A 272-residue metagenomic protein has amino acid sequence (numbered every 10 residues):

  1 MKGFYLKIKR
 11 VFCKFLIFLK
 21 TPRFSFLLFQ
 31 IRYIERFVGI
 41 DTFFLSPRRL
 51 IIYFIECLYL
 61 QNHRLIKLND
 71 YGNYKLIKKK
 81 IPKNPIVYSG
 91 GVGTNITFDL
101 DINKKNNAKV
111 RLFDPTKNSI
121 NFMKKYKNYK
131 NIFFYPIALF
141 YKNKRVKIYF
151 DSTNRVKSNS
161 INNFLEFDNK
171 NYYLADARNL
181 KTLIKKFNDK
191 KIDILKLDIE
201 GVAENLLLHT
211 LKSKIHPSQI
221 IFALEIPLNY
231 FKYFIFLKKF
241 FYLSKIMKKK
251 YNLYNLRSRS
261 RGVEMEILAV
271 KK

Functional and structural regions predicted by a protein language model:
K2-K272: Phosphate/nucleotide-binding beta-alpha loop and adjacent structural elements of enzyme active sites
